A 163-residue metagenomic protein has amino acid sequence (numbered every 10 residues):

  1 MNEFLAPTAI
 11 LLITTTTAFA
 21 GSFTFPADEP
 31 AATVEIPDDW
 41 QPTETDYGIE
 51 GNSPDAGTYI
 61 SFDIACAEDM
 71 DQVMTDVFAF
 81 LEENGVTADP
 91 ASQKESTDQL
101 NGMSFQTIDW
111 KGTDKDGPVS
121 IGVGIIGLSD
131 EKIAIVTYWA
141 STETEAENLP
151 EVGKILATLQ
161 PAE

Functional and structural regions predicted by a protein language model:
M1-T8: Bacterial N-terminal signal peptides that target proteins for export
T16-A20: Sec/Tat signal peptide C-region and signal peptidase I cleavage site
E29-F78: Secretory pathway targeting signatures of secreted, lumenal, and periplasmic proteins
E29-P30, A67-M70, V119, E145-V152: Solvent-exposed, acidic/flexible segments
D38-W40, A134-E163: Surface-exposed amphipathic alpha-helical segments
E44, L81-A88, L156-E163: Sec/Tat-exported extracytoplasmic proteins
S61, T107, I135-T137: Structural recognition of the beta-strand scaffold that forms the well-ordered cores of secreted hydrolase catalytic
E82-S129: Signature of long, low-cysteine stretches enriched in small and polar/charged residues
